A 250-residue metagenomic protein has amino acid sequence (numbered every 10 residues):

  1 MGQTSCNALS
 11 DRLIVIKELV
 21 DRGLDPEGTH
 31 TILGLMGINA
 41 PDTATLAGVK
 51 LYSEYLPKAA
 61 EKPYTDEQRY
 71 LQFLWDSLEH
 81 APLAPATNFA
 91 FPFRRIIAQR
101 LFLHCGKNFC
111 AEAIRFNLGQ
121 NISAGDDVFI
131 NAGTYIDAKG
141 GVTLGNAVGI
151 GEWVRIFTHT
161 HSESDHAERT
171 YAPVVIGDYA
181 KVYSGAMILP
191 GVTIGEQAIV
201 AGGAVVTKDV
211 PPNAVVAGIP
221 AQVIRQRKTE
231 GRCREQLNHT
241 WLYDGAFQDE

Functional and structural regions predicted by a protein language model:
M1-R100, T229-E250: Terminal amphipathic alpha-helical/low-complexity segments used for targeting or macromolecular assembly
H104-C105, F109-I224: Structural signal for interior beta-strand "rungs" in well-ordered beta-sheet cores of soluble enzyme domains
